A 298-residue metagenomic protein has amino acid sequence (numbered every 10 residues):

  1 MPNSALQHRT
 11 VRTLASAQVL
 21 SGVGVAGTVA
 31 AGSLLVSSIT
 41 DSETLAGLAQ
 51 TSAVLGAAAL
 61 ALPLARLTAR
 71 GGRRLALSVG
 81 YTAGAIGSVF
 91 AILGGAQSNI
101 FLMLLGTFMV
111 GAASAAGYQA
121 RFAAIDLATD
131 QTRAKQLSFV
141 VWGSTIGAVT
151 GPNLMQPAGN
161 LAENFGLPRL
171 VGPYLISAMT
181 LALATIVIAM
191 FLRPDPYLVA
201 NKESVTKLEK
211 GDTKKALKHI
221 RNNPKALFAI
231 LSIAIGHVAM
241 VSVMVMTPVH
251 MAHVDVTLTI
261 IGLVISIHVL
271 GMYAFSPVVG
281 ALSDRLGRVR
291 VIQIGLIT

Functional and structural regions predicted by a protein language model:
M1-H8, R193-I230: Juxtamembrane intracellular "pre-TM" segments in multi-pass secondary transporters
S4-S37, F108, R221-S242: Pair of pore-lining "gating" transmembrane helices in MFS-fold secondary transporters
V19, I100-A115: Hydrophobic core of transmembrane alpha-helices in multi-pass small-molecule transporters, especially MFS/SLC-type
A31-E43, V245-V264: Short amphipathic helix-loop junctions that connect adjacent transmembrane helices in Major Facilitator Superfamily/SLC
L60-R73, G159, A274-R288: Helix-to-loop junctions at the C-terminal end of transmembrane segments in multipass secondary transporters
T82-Q97, T298: C-terminal ends and interior cores of transmembrane alpha-helices in multi-pass membrane transporters/permeases
K135-M155: Glycine-rich segments within core transmembrane alpha-helices of 12-TM secondary carriers
G151, M155-N160, A178-E203: C-terminal membrane-cytosol helix-exit motif in multi-pass small-molecule transporters
